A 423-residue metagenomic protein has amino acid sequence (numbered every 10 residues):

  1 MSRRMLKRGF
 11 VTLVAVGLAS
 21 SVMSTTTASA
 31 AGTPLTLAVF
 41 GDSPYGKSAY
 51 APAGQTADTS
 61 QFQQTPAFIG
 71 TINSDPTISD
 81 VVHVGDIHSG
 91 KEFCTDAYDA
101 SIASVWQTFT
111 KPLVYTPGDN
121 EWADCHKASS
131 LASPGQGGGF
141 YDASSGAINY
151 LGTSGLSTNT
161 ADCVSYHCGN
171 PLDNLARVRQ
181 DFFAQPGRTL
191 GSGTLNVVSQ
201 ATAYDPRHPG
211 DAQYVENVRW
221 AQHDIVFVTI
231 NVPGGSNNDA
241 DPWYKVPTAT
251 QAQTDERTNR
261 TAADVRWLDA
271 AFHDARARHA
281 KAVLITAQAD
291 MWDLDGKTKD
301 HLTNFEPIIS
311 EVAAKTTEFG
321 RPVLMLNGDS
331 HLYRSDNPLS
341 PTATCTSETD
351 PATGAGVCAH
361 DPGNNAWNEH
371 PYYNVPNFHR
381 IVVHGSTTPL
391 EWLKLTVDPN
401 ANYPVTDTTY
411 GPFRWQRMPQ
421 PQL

Functional and structural regions predicted by a protein language model:
M1-A30: Secretory targeting and sorting signals
A30-A97, L294: N-terminal active-site segment of His-dependent metallophosphoesterases
D42, V81, D86, G118 (+4 more regions): Divalent metal-coordination and catalytic microenvironments
G46-S48, S89-K91, N120-H126, G235-A240 (+3 more regions): Active-site environment of divalent metal-dependent phosphoester hydrolases
Q61-F68, V84, A97-V105, P171-R179 (+2 more regions): Stable alpha-helical elements in mature extracytoplasmic
T65-D80, A221, V228, P242-S340: His/acidic metal-ligating clusters that form di-metal
F93-N259, S340-D398: Extended active-site neighborhood of metal-dependent phosphoesterases/phosphodiesterases
H379, T387-L423: A short C-terminal boundary segment appended to hydrolase-like catalytic domains
